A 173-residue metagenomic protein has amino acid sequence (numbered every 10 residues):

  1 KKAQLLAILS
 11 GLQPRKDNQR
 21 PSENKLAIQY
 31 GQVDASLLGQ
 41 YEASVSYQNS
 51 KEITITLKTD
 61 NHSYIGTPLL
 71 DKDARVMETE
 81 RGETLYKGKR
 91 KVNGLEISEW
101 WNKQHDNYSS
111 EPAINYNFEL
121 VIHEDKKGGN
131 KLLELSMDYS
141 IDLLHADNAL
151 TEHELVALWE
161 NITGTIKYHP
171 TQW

Functional and structural regions predicted by a protein language model:
K1-Y30, L135-W173: Surface-exposed amphipathic alpha-helical segments
K2-L69: Charge-rich, low-complexity N-terminal segments
Q4-A7, L70, P112-N117, L133 (+1 more regions): Surface-exposed beta-strand edges and their flanking turn/coil or helix-capping segments
D17-N18, D34, D60, D71-D73 (+5 more regions): Acidic-enriched, low-complexity/disordered segments with a strong bias for Aspartate over Glutamate
V33, S44, S50, T67 (+4 more regions): Generic signature of intrinsically disordered, low-complexity segments enriched in small/polar residues
N49-G129: Signature of long, low-cysteine stretches enriched in small and polar/charged residues
G129-L135: Short, well-ordered strand-loop elements centered on a beta-strand within folded domains, enriched for acidic residues
